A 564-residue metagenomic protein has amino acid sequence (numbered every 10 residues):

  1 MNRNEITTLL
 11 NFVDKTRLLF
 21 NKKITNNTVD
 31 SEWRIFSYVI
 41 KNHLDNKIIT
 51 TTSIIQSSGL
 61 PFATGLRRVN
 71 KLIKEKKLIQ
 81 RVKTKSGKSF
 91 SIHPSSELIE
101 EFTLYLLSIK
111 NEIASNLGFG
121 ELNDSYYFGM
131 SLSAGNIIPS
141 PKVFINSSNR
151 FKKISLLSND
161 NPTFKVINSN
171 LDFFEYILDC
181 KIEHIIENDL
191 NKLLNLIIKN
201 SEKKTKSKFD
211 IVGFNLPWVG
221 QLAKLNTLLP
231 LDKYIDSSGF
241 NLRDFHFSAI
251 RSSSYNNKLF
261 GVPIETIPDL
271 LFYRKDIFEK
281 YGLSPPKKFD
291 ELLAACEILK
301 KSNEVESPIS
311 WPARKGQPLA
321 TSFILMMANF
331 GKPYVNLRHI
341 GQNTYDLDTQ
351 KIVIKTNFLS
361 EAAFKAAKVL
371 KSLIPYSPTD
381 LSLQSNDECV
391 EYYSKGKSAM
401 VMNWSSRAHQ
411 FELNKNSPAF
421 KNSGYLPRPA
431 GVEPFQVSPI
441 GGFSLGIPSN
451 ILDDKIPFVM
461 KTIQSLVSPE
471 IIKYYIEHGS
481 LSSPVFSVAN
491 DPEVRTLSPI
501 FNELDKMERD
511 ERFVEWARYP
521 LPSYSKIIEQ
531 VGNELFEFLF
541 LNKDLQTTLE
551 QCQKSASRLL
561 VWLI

Functional and structural regions predicted by a protein language model:
M1-N26: N-terminal leader segment of winged-helix/HTH proteins
D45-Q56: Short acidic, hydrophobic short linear motifs in intrinsically disordered regions
V82-S91: Short, Lys/Arg-rich nucleic-acid/phosphate-binding segment
L117-G220, T547, S555-I564: Conserved N-terminal structural module of periplasmic/extracytoplasmic solute-binding proteins
T163, S438-P439, V488, N502-A556: C-terminal capping/gating helix-and-loop segments adjacent to ligand/active sites or protein-protein/ligand interfaces
L216-D269, L426: Hinge/lid segment of periplasmic solute-binding proteins
Y281, P375, L413-S483, V514-A517: Extracytoplasmic/periplasmic substrate-recognition and gating elements
C296-I298, R338-L383: Glycine-centered hinge/linker elements that transmit conformational signals in sensory and ligand-binding systems
